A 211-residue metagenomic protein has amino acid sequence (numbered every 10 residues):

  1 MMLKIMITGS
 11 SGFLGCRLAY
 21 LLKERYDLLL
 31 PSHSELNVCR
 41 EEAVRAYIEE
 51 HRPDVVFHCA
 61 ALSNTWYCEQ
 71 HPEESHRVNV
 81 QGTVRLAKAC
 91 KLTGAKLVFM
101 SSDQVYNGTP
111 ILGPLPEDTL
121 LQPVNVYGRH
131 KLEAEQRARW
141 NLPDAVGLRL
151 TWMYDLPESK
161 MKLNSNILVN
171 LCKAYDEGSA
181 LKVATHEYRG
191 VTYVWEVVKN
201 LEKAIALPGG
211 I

Functional and structural regions predicted by a protein language model:
M2-K23: N-terminal Rossmann NAD(P)H-binding glycine-rich loop of SDR-like oxidoreductase domains
T8, P31, V56-A60, L97-D103 (+2 more regions): SDR active-site strand-loop-helix element
L18, I48, L201-I205: Hydrophobic "lid"/C-terminal helical patch of Rossmann-like NAD(P)-dependent dehydrogenase/epimerase domains
K23-A46: Adenosine-cofactor binding site in Rossmann-like domains, unifying the SAM/SAH pocket of S-adenosylmethionine-dependent
E41-V78, A89: NAD(P)H-binding glycine-rich loop region in Rossmannoid oxidoreductase-like domains and their noncatalytic homologs
A43, V84-A89, R137, E196: Conserved mid-core alpha-helix of short-chain dehydrogenase/reductase
R77, Q81-R85, K96, V105-L148 (+2 more regions): Catalytic helix-loop patch of NAD(P)-dependent Rossmann-fold dehydrogenases
Q136-R189, V194-K203: NAD(P)-dependent short-chain dehydrogenase/reductase
